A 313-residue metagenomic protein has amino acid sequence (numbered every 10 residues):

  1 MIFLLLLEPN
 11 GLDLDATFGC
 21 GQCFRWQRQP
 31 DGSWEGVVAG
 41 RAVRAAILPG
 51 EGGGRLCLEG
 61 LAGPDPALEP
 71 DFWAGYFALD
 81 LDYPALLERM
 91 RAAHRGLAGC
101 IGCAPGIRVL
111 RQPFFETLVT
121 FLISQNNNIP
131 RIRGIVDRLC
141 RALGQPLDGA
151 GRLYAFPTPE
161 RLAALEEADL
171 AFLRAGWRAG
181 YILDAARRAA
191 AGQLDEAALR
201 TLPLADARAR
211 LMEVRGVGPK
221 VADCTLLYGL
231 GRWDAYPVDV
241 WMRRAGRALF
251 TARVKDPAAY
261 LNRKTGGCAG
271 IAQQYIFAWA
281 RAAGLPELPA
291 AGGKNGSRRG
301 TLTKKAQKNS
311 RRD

Functional and structural regions predicted by a protein language model:
M1-D313: HhH-family (HhH-GPD) DNA N-glycosylase catalytic core used in base-excision repair
